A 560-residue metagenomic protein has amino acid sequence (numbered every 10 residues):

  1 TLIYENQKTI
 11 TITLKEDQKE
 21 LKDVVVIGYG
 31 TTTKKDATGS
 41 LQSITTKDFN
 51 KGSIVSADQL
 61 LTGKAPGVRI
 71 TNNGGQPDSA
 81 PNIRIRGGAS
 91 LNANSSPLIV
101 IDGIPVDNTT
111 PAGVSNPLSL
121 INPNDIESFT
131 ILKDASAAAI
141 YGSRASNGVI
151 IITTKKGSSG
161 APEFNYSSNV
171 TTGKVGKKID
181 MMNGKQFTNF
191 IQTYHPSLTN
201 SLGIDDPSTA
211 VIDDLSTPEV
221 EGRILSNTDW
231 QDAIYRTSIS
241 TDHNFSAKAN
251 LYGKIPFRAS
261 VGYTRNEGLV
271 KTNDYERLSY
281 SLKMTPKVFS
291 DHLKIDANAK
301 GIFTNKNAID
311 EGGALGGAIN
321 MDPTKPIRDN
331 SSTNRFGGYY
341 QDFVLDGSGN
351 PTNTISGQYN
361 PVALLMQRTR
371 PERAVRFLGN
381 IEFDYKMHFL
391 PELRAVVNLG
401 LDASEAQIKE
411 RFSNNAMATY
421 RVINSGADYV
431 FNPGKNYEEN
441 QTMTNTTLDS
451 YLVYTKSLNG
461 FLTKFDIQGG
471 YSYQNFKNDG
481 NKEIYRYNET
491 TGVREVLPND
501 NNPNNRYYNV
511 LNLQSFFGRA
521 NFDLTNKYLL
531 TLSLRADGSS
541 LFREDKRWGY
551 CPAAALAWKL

Functional and structural regions predicted by a protein language model:
T1-V288, L293-K300, L378-G379: Short, small/polar-rich motifs associated with maturation and membrane association, primarily at protein termini
P81, G148, P162, S168 (+7 more regions): Hydrophobic, lipid-facing positions within transmembrane beta-strands of outer-membrane proteins
T154-K156, A249-L251, L282, P286-V288 (+5 more regions): Residue-level signature of outer-membrane beta-barrel architecture
S159-S226, L269-N273, S279-L378, V396 (+3 more regions): Surface-exposed loop/interface segments of Gram-negative outer-membrane beta-barrel transport/assembly proteins
S168, V261-R265, L530-F542, L560: Transmembrane beta-strand segments that form the barrel wall of outer-membrane beta-barrel proteins
K254-F257, D291-I295, L390-L393, G460 (+1 more regions): Repeated loop/turn-to-beta-strand initiation elements of outer-membrane beta-barrel proteins
N398, G470, R519-N521, S533: Exposed, low-structure sequence patches enriched in small/polar residues
E544-G549: Short glycine/threonine-rich loop-to-helix capping motif typified by GTGT followed within a few residues by an Asp-Pro
